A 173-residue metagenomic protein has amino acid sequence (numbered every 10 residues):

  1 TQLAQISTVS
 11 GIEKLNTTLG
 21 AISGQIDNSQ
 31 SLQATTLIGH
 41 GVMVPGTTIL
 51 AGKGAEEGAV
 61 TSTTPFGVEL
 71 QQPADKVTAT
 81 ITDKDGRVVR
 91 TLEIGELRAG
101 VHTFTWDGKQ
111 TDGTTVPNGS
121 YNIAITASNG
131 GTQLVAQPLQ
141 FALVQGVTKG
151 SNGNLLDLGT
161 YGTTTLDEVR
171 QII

Functional and structural regions predicted by a protein language model:
T1-P65, D83-R87, L139: Amphipathic alpha-helical polymerization modules
T61-D75: Glycine-centered coil/turn sites that cap beta-strands in beta-rich domains
T78-T82: Beta-strand signatures of extracellular beta-sandwich domains
K84-R87, Y121, V169: Short, glycine-anchored, charge-dense loop/turn motifs used at functional sites
R87-V116: Glycine-centered tight-turn motifs at strand-turn-strand junctions
G113, A127-Q137: Short acidic/polar inter-strand loop motif in beta-rich domains
G119-A127: Short, aromatic- and glycine-rich surface loops/edge beta-strands on solvent-exposed regions
A142-I173: Compositionally biased low-complexity segments at domain edges in trafficked proteins and select soluble regulators
